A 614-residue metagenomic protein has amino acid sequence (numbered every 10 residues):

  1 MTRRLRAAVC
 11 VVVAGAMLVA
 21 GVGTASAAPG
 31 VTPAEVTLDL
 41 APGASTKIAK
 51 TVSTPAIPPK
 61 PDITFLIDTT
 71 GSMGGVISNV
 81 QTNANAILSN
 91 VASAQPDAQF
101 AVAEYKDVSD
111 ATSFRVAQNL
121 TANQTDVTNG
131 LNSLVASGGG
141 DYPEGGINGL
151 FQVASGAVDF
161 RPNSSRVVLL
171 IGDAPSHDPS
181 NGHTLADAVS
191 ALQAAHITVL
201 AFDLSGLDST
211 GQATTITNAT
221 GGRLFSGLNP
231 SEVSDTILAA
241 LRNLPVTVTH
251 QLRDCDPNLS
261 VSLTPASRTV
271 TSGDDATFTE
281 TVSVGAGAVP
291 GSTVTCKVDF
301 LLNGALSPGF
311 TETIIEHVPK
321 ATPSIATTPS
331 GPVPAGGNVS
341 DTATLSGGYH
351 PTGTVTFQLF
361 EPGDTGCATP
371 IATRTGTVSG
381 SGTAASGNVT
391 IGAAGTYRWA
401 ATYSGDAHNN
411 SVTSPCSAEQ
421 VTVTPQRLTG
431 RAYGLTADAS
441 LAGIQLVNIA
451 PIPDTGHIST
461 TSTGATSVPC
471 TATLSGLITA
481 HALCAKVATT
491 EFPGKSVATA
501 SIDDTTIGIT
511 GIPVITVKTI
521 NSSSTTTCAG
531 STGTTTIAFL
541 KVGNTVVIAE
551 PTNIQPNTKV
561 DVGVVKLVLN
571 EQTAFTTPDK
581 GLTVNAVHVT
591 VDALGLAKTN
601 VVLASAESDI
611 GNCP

Functional and structural regions predicted by a protein language model:
M1-A27: Secretory targeting and sorting signals
L18-G30, T424-A432: C-terminal region of N-terminal signal peptides and the immediate post-cleavage residues of exported proteins
A28-F278, V284-T293, K297-V318: Divalent cation-coordinating acidic motifs and surrounding scaffolds that mediate Ca2+/Mg2+/Mn2+/Zn2+-dependent binding
S53-P55, A343-G348, L540: Acidic, Ser/Thr
T279-A288, A384-G392: Signal that preferentially marks extracellular ectodomain short beta-strand elements of beta-sandwich modules
A305-E312, C367-A368, A407-C416, L594-N600: Beta-sandwich strand segments
P319-R427: Solvent-exposed beta-strand/loop surfaces, strongest in extracytoplasmic domains of secreted and cell-surface proteins
T424-P614: Extended, solvent-exposed, non-transmembrane regions
